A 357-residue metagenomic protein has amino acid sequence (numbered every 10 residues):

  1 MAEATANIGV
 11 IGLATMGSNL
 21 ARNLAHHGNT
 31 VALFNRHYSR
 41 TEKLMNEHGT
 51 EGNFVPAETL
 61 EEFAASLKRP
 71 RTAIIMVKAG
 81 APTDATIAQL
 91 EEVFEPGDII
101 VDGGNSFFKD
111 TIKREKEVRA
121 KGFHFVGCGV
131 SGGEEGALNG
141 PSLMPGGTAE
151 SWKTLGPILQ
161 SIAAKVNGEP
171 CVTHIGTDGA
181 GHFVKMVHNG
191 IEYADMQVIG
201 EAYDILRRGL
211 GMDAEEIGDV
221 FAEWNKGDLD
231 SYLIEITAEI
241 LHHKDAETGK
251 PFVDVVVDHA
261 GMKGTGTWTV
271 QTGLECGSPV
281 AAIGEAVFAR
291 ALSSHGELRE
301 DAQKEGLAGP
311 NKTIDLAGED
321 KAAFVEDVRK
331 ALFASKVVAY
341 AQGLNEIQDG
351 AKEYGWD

Functional and structural regions predicted by a protein language model:
M1-R71, F94-G97, E134-A137: NAD(P)+-binding Rossmann beta1-loop-alpha1 motif at the extreme N-terminus of oxidoreductases
A2-H26, A164, A289, G296 (+1 more regions): ATP-dependent carboxylate/acyl-activation modules
H27, K121, C276: Conserved dinucleotide-binding and phosphotransfer motif residues
V31, P56, F125-V126, V280: Hydrophobic beta-strand scaffold residues
V55-E62, A79-I87: Glycine-rich, highly charged phosphate/nucleotide-binding loops
T83-A88, V101, F107-D219, K226-P251 (+2 more regions): Rossmann-fold dinucleotide-binding core
G284-F288: Small-residue-enriched alpha-helical segments and adjacent helix-cap loops that form tight helix-helix packing
